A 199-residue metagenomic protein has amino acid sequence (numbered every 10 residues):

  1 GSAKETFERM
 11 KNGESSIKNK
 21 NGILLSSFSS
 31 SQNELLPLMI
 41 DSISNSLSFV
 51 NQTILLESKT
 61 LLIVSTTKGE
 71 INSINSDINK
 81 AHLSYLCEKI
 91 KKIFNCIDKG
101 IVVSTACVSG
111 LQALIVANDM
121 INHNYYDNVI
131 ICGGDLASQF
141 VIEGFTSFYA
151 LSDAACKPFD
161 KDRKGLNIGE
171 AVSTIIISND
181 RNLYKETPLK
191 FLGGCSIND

Functional and structural regions predicted by a protein language model:
G1-I23, A155-D199: Condensing-enzyme catalytic core mediating Claisen C-C bond formation in acyl metabolism
K4-T66, E70-I71: Conserved active-site "lid/cap" helical segment
E5, R9, N45, K89-I93 (+2 more regions): Alpha-helical scaffold segments in soluble metabolic enzymes
I17-L38, G69-V116, V141-E143, S147-I168: Conserved catalytic cysteine-centered active-site region of acyl-thioester-dependent Claisen-condensing enzymes
F49-L61, E88-K99, N122-V129, L151-D160 (+1 more regions): Structural signature of cysteine-dependent C-C bond-forming condensing enzymes
F94, I101-G133, I168-L183: Active-site-proximal alpha-helical scaffold in enzymes
Y125-S147, S152-A155, R163, G194-D199: Acyl-CoA/ACP chain-elongation machinery
